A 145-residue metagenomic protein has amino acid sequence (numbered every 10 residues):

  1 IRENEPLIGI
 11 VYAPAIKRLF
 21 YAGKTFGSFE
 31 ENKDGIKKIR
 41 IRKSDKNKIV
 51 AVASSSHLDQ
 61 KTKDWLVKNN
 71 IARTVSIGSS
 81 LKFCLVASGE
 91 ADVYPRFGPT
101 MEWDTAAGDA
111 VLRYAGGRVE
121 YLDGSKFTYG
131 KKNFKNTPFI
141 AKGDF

Functional and structural regions predicted by a protein language model:
I1-C84, K135-F145: Acidic beta-strand-loop-alpha-helix segment within the catalytic core of divalent metal-dependent phosphate-processing
D45, D64-K68, F83-F145: Oxyanion/phosphate-interacting regions
